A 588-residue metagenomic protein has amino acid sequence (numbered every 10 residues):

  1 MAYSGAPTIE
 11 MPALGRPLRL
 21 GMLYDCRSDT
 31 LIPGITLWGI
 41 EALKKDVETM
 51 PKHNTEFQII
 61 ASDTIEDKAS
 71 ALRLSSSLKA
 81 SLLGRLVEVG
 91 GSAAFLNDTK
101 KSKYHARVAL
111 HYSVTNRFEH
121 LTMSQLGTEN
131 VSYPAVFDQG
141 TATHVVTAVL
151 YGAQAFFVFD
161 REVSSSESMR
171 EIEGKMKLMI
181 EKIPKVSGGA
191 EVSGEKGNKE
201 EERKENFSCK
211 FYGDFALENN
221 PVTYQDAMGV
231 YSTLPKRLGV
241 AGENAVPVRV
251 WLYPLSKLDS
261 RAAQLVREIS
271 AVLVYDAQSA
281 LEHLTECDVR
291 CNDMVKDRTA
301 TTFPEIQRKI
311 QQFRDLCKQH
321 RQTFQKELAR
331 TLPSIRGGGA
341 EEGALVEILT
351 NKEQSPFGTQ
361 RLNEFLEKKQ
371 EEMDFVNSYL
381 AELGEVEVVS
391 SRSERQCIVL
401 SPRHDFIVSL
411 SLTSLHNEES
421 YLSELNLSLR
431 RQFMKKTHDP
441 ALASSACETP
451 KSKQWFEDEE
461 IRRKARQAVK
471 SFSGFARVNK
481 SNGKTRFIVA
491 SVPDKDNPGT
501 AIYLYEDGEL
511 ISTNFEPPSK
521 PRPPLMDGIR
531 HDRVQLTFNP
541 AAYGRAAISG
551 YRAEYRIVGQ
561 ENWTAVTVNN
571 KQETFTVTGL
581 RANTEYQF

Functional and structural regions predicted by a protein language model:
M1-A2, A6, A542, L580-R581: Elongated, non-catalytic scaffold/linker segments and compositionally distinctive motifs
M1-R336, V388, L442, P450 (+3 more regions): Membrane-permeabilization and membrane-interfacing ectodomains
L78-A80, V87-G91, F157, G188-V192 (+4 more regions): Structural signal for hydrophobic/aromatic residues that build the beta-strand cores of folded beta-sheet domains
D259-R466: Long, low-complexity or tandemly repetitive, helically biased scaffold regions used for multimeric assembly/adhesion
L425, I488, Y503-Y505: Acidic, Ser/Thr/Pro-rich intrinsically disordered regulatory segments
Y505-T513, W563, T584-Q587: Intrinsically disordered, low-complexity segments that are common in secreted/host-exposed effector and toxin peptides
N514-K520: Low-complexity, Pro/Thr/Ser/Gly/Ala-rich linker/spacer regions in secreted, extracellular modular proteins
K520-T578, E585-Q587: Extracellular low-complexity, O-glycosylation-prone stalks/linkers
